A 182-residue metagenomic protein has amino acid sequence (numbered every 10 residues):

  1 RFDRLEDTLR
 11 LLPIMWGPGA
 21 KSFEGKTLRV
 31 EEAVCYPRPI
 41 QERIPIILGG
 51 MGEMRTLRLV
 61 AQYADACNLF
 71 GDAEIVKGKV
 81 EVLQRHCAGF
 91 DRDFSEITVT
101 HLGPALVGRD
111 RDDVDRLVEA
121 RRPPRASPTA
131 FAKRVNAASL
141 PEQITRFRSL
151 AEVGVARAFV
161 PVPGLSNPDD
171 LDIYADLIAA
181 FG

Functional and structural regions predicted by a protein language model:
R1-G182: Active-site-adjacent structural elements that line small-molecule/cofactor binding pockets in enzymes
